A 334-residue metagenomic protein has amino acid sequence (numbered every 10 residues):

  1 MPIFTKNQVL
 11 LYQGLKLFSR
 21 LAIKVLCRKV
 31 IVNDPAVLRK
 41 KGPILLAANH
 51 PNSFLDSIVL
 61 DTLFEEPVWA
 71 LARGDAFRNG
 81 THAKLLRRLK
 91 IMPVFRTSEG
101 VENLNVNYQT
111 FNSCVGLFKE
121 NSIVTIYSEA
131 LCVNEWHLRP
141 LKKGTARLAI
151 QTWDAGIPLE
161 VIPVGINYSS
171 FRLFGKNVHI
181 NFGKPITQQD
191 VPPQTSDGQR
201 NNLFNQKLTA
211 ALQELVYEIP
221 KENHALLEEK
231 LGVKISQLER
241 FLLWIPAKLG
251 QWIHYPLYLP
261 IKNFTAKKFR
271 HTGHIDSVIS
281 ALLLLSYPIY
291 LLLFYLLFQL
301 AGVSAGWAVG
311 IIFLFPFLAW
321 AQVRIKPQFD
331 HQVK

Functional and structural regions predicted by a protein language model:
M1-L10, E218-F241: Compositionally biased, charge-rich terminal segments
N7-S19, I23-I186, P192, L259 (+2 more regions): Soluble catalytic domains of membrane acyltransferases
V25, M92, A211-E218, K248: Phosphate/oxyanion-binding loops and surfaces in catalytic or ligand/nucleic-acid-binding neighborhoods
Q194-G232: Long, charge-rich alpha-helical interaction segments
Y217-K221, Q251-Y258: Intrinsically disordered or highly flexible coil/loop and linker segments, enriched in small and charged/polar residues
I235-P256, L285: Transmembrane alpha-helical segments and their cytosolic interface motifs in multi-pass membrane proteins
